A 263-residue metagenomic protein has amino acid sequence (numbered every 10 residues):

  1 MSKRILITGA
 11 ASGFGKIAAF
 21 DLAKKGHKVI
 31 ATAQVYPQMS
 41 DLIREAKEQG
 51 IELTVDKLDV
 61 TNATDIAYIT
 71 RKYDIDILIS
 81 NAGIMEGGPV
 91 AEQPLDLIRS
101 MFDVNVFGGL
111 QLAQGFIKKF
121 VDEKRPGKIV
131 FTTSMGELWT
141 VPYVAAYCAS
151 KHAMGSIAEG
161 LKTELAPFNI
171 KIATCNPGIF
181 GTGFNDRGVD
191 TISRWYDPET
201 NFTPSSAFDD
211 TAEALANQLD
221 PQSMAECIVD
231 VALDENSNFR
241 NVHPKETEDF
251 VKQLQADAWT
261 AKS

Functional and structural regions predicted by a protein language model:
A11-G13: Conserved glycine-rich cofactor-binding loop
N81-E86: Conserved NAD(P)H cofactor-binding loop of Rossmann-fold oxidoreductase domains
P89-V90, L97-S100: Substrate-binding pocket helix/loop in short-chain dehydrogenase/reductase
A113, S150-A153: Active-site helix of classical SDR
A113-Q114, E159: A short, exposed helix-loop element centered on a Lys and neighboring polar residues
S134: Residue(s) in the substrate-gating loop at a strand-loop-helix junction that position the organic substrate next
P167-S237: SDR active-site lid
